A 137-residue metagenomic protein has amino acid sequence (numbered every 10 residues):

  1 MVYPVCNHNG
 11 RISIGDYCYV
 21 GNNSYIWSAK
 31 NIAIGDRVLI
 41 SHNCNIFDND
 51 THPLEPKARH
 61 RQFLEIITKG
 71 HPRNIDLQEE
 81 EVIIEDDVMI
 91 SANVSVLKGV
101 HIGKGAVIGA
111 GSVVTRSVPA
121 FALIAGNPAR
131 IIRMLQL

Functional and structural regions predicted by a protein language model:
M1-K98, L135-Q136: Flexible, glycine/small-residue-enriched loop-and-beta-strand segment within the central core of proteins
I90-I132, L137: C-terminal/domain-terminus segments
